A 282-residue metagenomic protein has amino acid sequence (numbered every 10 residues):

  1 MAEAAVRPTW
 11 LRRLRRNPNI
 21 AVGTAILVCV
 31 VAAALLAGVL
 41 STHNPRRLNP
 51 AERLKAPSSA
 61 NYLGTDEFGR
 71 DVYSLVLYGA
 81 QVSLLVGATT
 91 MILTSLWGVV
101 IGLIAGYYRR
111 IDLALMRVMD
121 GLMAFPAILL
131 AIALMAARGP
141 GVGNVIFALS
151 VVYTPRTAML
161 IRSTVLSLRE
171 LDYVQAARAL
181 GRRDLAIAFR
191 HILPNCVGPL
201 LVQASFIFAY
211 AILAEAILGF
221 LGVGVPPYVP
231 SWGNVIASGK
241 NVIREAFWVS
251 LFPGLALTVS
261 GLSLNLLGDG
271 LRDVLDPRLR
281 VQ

Functional and structural regions predicted by a protein language model:
M1-V99, L103, R110, I128 (+5 more regions): Gly/Trp-centered helix-boundary motif
A34, L122-M123, V151, R190-H191 (+3 more regions): Hydrophobic alpha-helical transmembrane segments of integral membrane proteins, especially lipid-exposed positions
G38, L103-Y107, M135-A137, L149 (+7 more regions): Transmembrane helix-loop junction
Y62, D66, L96, L103-Y107 (+2 more regions): Generic hydrophobic transmembrane alpha-helix motif, especially the helices
R70-L85, T89, R109-M116, L166-E170 (+1 more regions): Amphipathic cytosolic juxtamembrane alpha-helices at the membrane-cytosol interface of multi-pass membrane transporters
V86-T90, A105, M119-D120, A148-L149 (+5 more regions): Alpha-helical transmembrane segments of multi-pass integral membrane proteins
M123, L134-R138, T164-V165, A214-A256 (+1 more regions): Glycine-rich helix-loop "coupling/hinge" segments at transmembrane-helix boundaries in multipass transporters
L129-A133, G141-Y153, L200-N234: Non-cytoplasmic
